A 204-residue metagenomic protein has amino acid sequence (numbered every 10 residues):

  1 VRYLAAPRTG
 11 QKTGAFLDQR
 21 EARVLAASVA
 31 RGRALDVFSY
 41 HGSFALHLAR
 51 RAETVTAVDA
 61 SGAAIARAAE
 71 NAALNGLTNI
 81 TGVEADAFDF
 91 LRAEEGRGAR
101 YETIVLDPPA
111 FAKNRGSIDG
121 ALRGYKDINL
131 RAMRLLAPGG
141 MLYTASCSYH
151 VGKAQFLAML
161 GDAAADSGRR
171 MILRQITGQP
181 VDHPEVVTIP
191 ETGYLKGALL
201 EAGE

Functional and structural regions predicted by a protein language model:
V1-F16, V24: Non-catalytic substrate-recognition/targeting regions of SAM-dependent transferases
R31-Y40: Conserved class I S-adenosyl-L-methionine
H41-E53: Conserved SAM-binding loop of SAM-dependent methyltransferases across substrates and taxa, primarily the Class I
T54-D59: Conserved SAM-binding motif I beta-strand of class I
A63-T103: S-adenosyl-L-methionine
L77, L136-P138: Helix-to-beta-strand junctions that scaffold the AdoMet/dcAdoMet cofactor pocket in Class I SAM-dependent enzymes
R100, D127, M141-E204: C-terminal catalytic and target-recognition region of SAM-dependent MTase-like enzymes, primarily methyltransferases
Y101-R131, A137: Mobile active-site "lid"/loop adjacent to the S-adenosyl-L-methionine
